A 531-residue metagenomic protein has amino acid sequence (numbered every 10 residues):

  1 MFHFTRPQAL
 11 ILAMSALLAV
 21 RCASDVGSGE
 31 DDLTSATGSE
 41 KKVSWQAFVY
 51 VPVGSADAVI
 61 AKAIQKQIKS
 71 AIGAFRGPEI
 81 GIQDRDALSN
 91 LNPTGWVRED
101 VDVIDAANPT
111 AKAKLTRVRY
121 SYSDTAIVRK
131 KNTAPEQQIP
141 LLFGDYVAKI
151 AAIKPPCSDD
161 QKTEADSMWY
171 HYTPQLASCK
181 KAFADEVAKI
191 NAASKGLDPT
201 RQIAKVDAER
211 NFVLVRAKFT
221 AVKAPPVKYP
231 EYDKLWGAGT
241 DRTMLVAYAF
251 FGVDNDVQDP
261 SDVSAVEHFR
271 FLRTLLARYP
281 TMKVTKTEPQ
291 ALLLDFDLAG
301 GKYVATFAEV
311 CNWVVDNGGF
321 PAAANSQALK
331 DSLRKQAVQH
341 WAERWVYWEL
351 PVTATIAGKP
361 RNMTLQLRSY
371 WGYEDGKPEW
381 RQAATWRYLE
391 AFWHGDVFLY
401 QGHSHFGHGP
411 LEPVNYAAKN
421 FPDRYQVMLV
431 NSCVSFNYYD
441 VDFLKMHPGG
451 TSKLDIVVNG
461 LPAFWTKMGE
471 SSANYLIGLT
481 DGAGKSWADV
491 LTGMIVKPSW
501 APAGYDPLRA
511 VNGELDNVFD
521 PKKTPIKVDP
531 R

Functional and structural regions predicted by a protein language model:
M1-I11: Bacterial N-terminal signal peptides that target proteins for export
I11-R21: Bacterial N-terminal signal peptides
A19-S39: Bacterial Sec-dependent N-terminal signal peptides
G38-V147: Long, solvent-exposed N-terminal ectodomains/accessory regions that are displayed to the extracellular/lumenal milieu
D102-V346: Non-catalytic propeptide/linker segments at domain boundaries
R129, D256-D262, K377, F406-N415 (+2 more regions): Extracytoplasmic/secreted cell-surface and envelope-processing proteins
A324, A328-S435: Catalytic-core segments of thiol-dependent peptidases
V427-R531: Active-site-proximal C-terminal subdomain of hydrolase catalytic domains
